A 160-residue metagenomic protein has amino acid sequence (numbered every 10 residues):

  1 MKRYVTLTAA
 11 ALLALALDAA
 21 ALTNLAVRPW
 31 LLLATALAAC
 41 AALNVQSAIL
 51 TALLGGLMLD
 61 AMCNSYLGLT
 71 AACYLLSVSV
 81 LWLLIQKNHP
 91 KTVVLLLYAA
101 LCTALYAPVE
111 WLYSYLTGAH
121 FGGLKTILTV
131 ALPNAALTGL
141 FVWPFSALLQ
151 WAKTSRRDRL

Functional and structural regions predicted by a protein language model:
M1-L160: Terminal, non-globular segments
